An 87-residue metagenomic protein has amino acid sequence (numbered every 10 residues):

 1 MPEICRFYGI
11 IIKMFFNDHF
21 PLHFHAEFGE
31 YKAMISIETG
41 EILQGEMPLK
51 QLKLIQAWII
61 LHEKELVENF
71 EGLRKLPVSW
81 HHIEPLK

Functional and structural regions predicted by a protein language model:
M1-L22: Short, charged/polar N-terminal "headpieces" of proteins
E3, A33, L43, N69 (+1 more regions): Glycine-rich, flexible loop/turn motifs
K13-M14, P48, I60, F70: Alpha-helical interaction segments
F15-L49: A short, structured beta-strand/loop element
K53: A short mixed-secondary-structure module that forms the rim of ligand-binding clefts
Q56-K87: C-terminal structural segments of small proteins and small subunits
